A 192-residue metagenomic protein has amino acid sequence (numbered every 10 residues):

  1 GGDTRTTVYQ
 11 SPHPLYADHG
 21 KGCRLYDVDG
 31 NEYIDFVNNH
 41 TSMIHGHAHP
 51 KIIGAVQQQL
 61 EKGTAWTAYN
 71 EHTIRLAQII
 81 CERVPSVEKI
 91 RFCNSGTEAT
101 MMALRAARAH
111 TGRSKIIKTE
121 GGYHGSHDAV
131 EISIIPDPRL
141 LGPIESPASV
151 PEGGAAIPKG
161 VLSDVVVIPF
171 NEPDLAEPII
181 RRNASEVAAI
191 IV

Functional and structural regions predicted by a protein language model:
G1-H19: Active-site-adjacent loop/helix segments that line or gate small-molecule/cofactor pockets in enzymes
G1-T4, E61, P85, S185: Generic structural signal for secondary-structure transition and capping sites
P14-D35: Active-site and channel-lining beta-strand-loop segments that bind or position nucleotide-derived/phosphorylated
D18-G20, V37, I44, N94 (+2 more regions): Short glycine/serine/threonine-biased micro-segments
Y26, H45-G46, I132-S133: Short beta-strand-to-turn element immediately C-terminal to the catalytic PLP-Schiff-base lysine in fold type I
E32-S114: Glycine-rich loop-to-alpha-helix module at the N-terminal edge of alpha/beta enzyme cores
Q78-E186: PLP-dependent aspartate aminotransferase-fold enzymes
A188-V192: Condensing-enzyme catalytic core of the thiolase-fold
